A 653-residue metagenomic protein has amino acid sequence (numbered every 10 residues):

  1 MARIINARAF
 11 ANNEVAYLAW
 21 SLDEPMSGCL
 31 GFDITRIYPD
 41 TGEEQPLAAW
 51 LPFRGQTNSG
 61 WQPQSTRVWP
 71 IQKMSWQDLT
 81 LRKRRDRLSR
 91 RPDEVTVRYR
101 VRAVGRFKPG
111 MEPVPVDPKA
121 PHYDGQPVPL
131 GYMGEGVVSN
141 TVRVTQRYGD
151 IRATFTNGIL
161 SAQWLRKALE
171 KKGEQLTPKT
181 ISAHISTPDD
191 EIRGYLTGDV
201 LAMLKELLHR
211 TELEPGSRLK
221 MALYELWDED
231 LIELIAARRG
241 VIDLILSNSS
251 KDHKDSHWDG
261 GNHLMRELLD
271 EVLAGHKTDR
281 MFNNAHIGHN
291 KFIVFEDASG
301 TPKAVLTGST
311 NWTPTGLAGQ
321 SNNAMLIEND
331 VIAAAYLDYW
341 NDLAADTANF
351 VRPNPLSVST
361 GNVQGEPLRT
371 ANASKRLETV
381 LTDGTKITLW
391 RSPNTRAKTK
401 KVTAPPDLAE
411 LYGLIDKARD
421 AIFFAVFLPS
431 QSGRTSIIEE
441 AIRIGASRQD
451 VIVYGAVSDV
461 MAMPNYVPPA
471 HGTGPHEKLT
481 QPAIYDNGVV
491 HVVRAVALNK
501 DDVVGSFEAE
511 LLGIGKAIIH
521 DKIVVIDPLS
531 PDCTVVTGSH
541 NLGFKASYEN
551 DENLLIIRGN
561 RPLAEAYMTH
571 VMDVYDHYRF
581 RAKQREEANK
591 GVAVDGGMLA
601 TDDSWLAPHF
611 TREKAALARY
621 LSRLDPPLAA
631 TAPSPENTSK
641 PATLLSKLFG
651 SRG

Functional and structural regions predicted by a protein language model:
M1-T187, L201, K205, L213-S217 (+5 more regions): PLD/PLD-like phosphodiesterase catalytic module centered on the HKD motif
E170-L196, V380-V402: Acidic/glycine-enriched edge-of-secondary-structure segments
D189-D190, G216-L219, D420-F427: Glycine- and acidic
L196, V200, E206, A222-L223: N-terminal carbohydrate-binding/catalytic regions of secreted carbohydrate-active enzymes
Y224-D228, L428-Q431: Gly/Ser/Thr-rich loops at beta-strand to alpha-helix junctions that form or flank small-molecule/cofactor-binding
A344-A373: Extended, charge-rich helix/loop segments that form flexible, surface "patches" used to engage negatively charged
N362-V453, A462: Beta-propeller domains
